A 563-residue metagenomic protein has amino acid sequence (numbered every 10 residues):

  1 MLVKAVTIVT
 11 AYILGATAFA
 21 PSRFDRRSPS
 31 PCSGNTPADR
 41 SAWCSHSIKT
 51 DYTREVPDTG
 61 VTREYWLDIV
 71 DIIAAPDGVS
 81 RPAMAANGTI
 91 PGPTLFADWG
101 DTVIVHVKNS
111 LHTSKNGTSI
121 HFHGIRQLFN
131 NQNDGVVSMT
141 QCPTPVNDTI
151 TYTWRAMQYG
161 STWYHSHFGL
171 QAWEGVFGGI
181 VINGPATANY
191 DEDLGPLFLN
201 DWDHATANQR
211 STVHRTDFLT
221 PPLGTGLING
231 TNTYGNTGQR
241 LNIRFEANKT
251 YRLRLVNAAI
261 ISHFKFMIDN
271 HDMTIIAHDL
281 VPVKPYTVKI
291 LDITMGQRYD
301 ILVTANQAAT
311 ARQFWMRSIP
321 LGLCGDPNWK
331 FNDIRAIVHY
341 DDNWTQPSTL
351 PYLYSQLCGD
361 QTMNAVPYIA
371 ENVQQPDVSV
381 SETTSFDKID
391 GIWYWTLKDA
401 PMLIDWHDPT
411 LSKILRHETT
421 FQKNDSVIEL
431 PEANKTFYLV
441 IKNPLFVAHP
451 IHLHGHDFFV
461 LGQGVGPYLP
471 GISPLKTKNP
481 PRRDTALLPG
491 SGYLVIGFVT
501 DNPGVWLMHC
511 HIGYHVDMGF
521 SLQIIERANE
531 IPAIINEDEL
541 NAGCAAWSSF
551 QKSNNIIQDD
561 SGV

Functional and structural regions predicted by a protein language model:
M1-R23: Fungal secretory targeting signals
R23-V56, G169, E174-A205, Y286-F437 (+3 more regions): Extended terminal and domain-junction accessory segments
S45, K49, T59-E64, V70: N-terminal regions that are enriched for targeting/export leaders and immediately downstream pro/stem segments
S47-Y52, T89-P91, T149, W163-Y164 (+4 more regions): Short alpha-helical segments and helix-capping/turn motifs at coil-helix boundaries
T59-R63, G78-S80, S114, D191-D193 (+3 more regions): A short, polar/charged loop/turn motif at coil->beta-strand junctions and beta-hairpin connectors
E64-A188, S262-L291, Q313-N328, D390-G490 (+3 more regions): Histidine- and aromatic-enriched segments that form or immediately flank copper-ligand environments
D193-T250, V256-A259, Q361, V378 (+1 more regions): Acidic-aromatic/histidine active-site loop/patch
Y234-G238, N242-A308: A compositional/structural signature marking long, glycine- and acidic/polar-rich segments with frequent tryptophans
